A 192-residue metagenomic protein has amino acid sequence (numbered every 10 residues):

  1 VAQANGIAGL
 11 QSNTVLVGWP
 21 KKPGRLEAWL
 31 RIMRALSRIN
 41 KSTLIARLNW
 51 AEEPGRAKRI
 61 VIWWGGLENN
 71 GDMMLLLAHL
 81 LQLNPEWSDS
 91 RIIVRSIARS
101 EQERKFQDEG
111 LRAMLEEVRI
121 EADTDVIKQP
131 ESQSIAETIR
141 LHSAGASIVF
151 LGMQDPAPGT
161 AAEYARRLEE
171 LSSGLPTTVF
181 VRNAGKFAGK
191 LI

Functional and structural regions predicted by a protein language model:
V1-I192: Membrane-embedded alpha-helical bundles that form conduits across membranes
